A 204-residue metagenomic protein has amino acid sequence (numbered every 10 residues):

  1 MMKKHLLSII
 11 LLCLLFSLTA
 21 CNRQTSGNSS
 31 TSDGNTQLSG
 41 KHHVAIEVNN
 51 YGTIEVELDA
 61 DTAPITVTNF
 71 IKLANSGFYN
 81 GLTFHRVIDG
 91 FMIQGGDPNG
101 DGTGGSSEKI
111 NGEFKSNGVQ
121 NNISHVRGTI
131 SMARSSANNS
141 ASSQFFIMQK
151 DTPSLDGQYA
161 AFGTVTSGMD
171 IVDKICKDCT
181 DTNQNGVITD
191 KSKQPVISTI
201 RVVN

Functional and structural regions predicted by a protein language model:
M1-K3: N-terminal secretory signal peptides that target proteins for export/translocation
H5-I9, C13-N204: Cyclophilin-like peptidyl-prolyl cis-trans isomerases
